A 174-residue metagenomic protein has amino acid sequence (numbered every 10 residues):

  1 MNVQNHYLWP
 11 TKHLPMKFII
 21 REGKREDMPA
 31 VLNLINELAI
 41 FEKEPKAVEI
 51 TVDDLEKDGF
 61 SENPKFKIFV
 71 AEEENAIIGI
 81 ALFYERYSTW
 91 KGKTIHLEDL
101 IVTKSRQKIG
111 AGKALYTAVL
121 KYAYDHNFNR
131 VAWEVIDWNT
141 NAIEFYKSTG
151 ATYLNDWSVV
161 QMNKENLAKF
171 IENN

Functional and structural regions predicted by a protein language model:
I19-V31: A short beta-loop-alpha structural element at the N-terminal edge of CoA-dependent acyl/N-acetyltransferase catalytic
L32-K57: Conserved GNAT-fold acetyl-CoA-binding loop/helix
G59-V70: A short helix-loop-beta-strand connector motif used in the catalytic cores of GNAT acetyltransferases and, in some
V70, A76-Y84: Conserved beta-strand in the GNAT
K108-K121, S148: Conserved acetyl-CoA-binding loop-helix of GNAT-fold acetyltransferases
K113, D137-N155: Conserved active-site alpha-helix within GNAT-family acetyltransferase domains
D125-E134: Conserved GNAT acetyl-CoA-binding A-motif
W133-A142, Q161-K164: Conserved beta-strand-loop-alpha-helix junction that forms the acyl-donor binding cleft
